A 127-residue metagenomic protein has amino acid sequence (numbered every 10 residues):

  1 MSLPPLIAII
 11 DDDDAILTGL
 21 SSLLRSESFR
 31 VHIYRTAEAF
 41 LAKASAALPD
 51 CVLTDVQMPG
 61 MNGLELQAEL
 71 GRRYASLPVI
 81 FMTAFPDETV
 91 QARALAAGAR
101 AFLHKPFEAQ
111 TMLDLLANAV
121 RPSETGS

Functional and structural regions predicted by a protein language model:
D14-H32, A119: Two-component/phosphorelay signaling modules centered on CheY-like receiver
R35-T36, N62-L66: Acidic catalytic/metal-coordinating carboxylates
A47-L53: Active-site beta3 strand of CheY-like receiver
M58: Receiver (REC) domain active-site loop signature in two-component systems and cognate sites in sensor histidine kinases
E65, P86-A101: Alpha4 helix (beta4-alpha4-beta5 surface) of REC/receiver domains from two-component response regulators
T89, F107-A117: C-terminal output helix
